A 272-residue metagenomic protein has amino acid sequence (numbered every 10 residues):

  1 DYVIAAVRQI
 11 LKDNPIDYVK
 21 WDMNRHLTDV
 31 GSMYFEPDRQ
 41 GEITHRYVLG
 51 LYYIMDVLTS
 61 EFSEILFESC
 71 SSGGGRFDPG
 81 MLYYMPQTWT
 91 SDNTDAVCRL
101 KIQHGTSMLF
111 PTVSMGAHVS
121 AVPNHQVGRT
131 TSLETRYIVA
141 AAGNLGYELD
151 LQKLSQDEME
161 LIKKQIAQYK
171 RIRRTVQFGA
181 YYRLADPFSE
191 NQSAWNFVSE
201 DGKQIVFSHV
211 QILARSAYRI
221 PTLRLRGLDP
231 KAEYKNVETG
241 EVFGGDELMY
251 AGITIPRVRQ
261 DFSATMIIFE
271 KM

Functional and structural regions predicted by a protein language model:
D1, A5, H45-Q152: Glycan-recognition surfaces
D1, R25-Y52: Aromatic- and acidic-residue-enriched carbohydrate-binding clefts of CAZyme catalytic domains
D1-W21: An active-site-proximal structural segment forming one wall of the substrate-binding cleft that immediately precedes
D22, F67, A140, F207 (+1 more regions): Conserved, mostly hydrophobic/aromatic
E134-A185: Catalytic cores of secreted or luminal carbohydrate-active enzymes
D186-D229: Carbohydrate-binding surface patches
R226-G240: Solvent-exposed beta-hairpin/edge-strand motifs
G245-M272: C-terminal beta-strand-rich structural cap/linker in extracellular carbohydrate-active enzymes
